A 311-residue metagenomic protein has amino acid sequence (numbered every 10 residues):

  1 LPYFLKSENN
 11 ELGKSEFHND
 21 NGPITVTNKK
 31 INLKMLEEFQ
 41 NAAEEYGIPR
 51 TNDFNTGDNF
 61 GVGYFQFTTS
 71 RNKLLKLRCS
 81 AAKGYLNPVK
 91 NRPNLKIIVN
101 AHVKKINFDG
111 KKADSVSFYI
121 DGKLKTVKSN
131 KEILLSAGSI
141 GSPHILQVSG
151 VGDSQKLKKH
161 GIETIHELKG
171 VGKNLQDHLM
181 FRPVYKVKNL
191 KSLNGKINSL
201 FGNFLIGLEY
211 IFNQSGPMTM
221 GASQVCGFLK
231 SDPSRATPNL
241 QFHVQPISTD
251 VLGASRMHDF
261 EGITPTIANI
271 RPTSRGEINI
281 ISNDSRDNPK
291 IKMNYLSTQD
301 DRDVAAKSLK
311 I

Functional and structural regions predicted by a protein language model:
L1-A113, Y119, R182-F204: Conserved redox-cofactor binding core of oxidoreductases
D20-G22, V99-H102, K112, D153 (+7 more regions): Residues that flank catalytic or metal-binding motifs in active/ligand-binding sites
N28-K30, A101-G110, I120-G122, L179 (+4 more regions): Short, flexible loop/turn elements at secondary-structure junctions
K34, E38, S80, G84 (+6 more regions): Generic recognition of stable, solvent-exposed alpha-helical segments in well-folded globular domains
T51, K96-I98, E163-E167, H243: General small-molecule cofactor/ligand-binding pocket signal
K105-D109, A113-E209, G216-P217, A305: Glycine-rich loop(s) and the adjacent beta-strand/alpha-helix scaffold that form part
V184-A306, K310: FAD cofactor-binding and catalytic pocket of flavoenzymes
